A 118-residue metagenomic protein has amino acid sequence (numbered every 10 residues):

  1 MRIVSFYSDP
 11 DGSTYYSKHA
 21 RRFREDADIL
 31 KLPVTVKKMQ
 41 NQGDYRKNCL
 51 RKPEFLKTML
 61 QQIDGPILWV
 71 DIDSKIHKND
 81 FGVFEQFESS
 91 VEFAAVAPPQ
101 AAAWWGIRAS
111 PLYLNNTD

Functional and structural regions predicted by a protein language model:
M1-G65, N116-T117: N-terminal anchoring/stem segment of glycosyltransferases
C49-T117: GT-A fold catalytic core of metal-dependent nucleotide-sugar glycosyltransferases, centered on the diacidic
